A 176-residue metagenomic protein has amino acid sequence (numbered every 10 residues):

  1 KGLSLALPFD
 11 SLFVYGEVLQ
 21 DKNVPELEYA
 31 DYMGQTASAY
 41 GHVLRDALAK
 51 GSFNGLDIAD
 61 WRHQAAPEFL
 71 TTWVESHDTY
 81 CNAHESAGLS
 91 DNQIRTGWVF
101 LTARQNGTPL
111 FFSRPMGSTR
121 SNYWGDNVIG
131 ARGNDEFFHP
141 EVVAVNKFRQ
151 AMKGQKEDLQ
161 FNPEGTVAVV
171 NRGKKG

Functional and structural regions predicted by a protein language model:
K1-G176: Active-site-proximal helices and loops of the catalytic beta/alpha 8
